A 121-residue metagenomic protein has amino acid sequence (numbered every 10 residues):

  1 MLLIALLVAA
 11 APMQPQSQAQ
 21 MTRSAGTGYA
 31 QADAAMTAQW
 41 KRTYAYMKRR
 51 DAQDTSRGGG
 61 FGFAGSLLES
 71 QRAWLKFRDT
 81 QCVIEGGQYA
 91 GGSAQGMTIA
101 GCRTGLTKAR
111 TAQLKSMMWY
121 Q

Functional and structural regions predicted by a protein language model:
L2-L3, L7-Q121: N-terminal alpha-helical modules
